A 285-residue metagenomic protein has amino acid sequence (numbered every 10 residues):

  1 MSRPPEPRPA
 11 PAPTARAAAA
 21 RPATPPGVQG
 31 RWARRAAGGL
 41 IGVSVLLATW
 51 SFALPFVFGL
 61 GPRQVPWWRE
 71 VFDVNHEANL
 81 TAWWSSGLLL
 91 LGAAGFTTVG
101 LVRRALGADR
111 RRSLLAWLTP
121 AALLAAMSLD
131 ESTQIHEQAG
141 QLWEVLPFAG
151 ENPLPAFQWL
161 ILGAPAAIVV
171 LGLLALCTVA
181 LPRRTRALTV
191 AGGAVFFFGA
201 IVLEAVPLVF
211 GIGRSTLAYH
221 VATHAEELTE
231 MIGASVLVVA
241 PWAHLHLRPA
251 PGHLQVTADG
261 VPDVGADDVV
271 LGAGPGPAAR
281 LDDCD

Functional and structural regions predicted by a protein language model:
L40-Q64: Alpha-helical transmembrane segments of multi-pass membrane proteins
L46-A53, L123-D130, V195-A205: Aromatic-anchored segments of alpha-helical transmembrane domains
F58-G61, H136-L146, A205-E226: Interfacial helix-loop-helix junctions of multi-pass membrane proteins
E70-W84, L146-I161, L217-M231: Short aromatic-rich membrane-water interface segments that cap or initiate transmembrane helices in multi-pass membrane
T81-T98, I161-G172, T229-L247: Hydrophobic cores of alpha-helical transmembrane segments in multi-pass inner/ER membrane proteins, independent
A108-A125, L181-F196: Interfacial segments of alpha-helical transmembrane regions
S128-L171: Membrane-proximal helix-loop-helix units in multi-pass membrane proteins
P249-L281: Short, highly charged, low-complexity non-transmembrane loops/tails of multi-pass membrane proteins
